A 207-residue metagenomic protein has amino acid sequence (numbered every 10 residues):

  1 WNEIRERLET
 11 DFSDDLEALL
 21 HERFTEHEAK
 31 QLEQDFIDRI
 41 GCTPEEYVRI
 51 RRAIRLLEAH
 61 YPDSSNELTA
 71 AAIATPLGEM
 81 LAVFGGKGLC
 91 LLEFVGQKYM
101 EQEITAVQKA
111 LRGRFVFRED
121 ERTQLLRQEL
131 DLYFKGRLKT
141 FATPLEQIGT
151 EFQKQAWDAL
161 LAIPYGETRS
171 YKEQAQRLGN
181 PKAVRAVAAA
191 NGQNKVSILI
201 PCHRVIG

Functional and structural regions predicted by a protein language model:
W1-K182: Basic nucleic-acid-binding alpha-helical/helix-turn surface characteristic of O6-alkylguanine DNA
K182-G207: Short glycine/serine-rich loop segments
